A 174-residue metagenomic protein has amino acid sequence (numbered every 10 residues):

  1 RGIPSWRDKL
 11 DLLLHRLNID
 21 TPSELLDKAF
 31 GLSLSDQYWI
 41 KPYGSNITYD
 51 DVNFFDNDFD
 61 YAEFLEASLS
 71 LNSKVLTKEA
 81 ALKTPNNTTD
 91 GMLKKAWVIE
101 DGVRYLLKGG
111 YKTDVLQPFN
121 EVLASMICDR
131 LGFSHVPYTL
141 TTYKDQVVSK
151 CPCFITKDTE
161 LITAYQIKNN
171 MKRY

Functional and structural regions predicted by a protein language model:
R1-Y174: Phosphate/dinucleotide-binding and metal-coordinating scaffold of catalytic cores in nucleotide-dependent enzymes
